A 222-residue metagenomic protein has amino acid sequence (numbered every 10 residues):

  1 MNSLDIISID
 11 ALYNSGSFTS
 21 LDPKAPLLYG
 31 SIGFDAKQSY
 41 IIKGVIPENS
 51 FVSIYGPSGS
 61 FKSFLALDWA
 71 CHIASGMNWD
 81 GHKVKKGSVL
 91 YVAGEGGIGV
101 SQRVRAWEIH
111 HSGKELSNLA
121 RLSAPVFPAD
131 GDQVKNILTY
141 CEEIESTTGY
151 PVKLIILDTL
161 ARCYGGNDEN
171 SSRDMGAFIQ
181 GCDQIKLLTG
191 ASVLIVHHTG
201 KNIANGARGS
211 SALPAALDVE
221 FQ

Functional and structural regions predicted by a protein language model:
M1-N14: Interdomain "pre-motor" coupling segment immediately N-terminal to P-loop NTPase/helicase cores
L12-I41: N-terminal pre-Walker A segment at the start of P-loop NTPase domains
A36-K37, I41-I42, S58-S60, N78 (+3 more regions): Conserved inter-motif catalytic segment of the P-loop NTP-binding fold
V45-S50, S192: Short amphipathic alpha-helix starts
E48-V52, G87-S88: Pre-Walker A (Motif I) flank of P-loop NTPase domains
S53-I54, G59, S63-F64, L90 (+2 more regions): Phosphate-binding/switch region of NTP-binding enzymes
L65, W69: Hydrophobic positions on the alpha1 helix immediately C-terminal to the Walker A/P-loop
H72-G76: Active-site catalytic microenvironments for nucleophilic, acid-base chemistry
